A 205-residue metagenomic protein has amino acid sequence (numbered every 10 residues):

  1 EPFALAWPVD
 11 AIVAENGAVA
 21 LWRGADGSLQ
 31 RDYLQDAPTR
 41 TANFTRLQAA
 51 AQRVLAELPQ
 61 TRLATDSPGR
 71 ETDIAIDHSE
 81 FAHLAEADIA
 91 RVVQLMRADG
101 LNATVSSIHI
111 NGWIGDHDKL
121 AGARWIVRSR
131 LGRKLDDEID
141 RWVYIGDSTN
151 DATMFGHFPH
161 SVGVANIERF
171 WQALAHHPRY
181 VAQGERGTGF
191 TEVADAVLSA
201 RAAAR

Functional and structural regions predicted by a protein language model:
E1-D66: Active-site phosphate-binding/coordination module
L5-A6, R91, P159-H160: Short, solvent-exposed amphipathic alpha-helical segments in soluble enzyme and RNA/protein-processing domains
A6-V9, L29-D32, F81-A82, G122 (+1 more regions): Short, hinge-like loop/turn segments at secondary-structure boundaries
W7-P8, N16, D99, H157-F158 (+1 more regions): Short, structured coil segments at secondary-structure junctions
V13-A14, W22, T65, V105 (+2 more regions): Structural signal for conserved beta-strand scaffold positions within catalytic alpha/beta enzyme cores
V19-W22, G69-E71, I110-G112, R186-T191: A short acidic, often aromatic-flanked loop/helix-cap motif at beta-alpha or helix-coil junctions that lines enzyme
A49-H157: Conserved acidic, metal-coordinating active-site core of Asp-based, Mg2+-dependent phosphoryl-transfer enzymes
W113, L120-R205: Mg2+-dependent phosphoryl-transfer enzymes with acidic/Ser/Thr/Gly-rich catalytic loops
